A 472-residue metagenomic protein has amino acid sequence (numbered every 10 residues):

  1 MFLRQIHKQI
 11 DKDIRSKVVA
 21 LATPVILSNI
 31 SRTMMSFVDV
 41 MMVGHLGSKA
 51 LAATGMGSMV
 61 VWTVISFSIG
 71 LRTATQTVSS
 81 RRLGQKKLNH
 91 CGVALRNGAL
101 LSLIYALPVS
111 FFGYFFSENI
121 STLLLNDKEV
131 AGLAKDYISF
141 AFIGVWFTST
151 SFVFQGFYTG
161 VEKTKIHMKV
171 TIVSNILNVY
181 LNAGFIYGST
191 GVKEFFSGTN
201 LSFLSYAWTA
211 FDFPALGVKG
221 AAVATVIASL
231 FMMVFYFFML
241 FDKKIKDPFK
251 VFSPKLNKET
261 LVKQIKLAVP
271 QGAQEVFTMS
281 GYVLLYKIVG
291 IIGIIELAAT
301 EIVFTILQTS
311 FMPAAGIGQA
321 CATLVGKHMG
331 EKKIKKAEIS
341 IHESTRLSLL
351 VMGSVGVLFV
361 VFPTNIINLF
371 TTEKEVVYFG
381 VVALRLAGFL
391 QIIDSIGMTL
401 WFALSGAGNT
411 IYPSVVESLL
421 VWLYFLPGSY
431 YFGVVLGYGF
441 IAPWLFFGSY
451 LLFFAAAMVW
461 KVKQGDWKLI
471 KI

Functional and structural regions predicted by a protein language model:
M1-A22, S79-W146, V192-V269, V325-L390 (+1 more regions): Short alpha-helical transmembrane segments in multi-pass integral membrane proteins
Q9-M41, H45-L46, W62-A74, V78 (+6 more regions): N-terminal transmembrane alpha-helices
A20-D39, F140, S174, A228-M232 (+3 more regions): Transmembrane helical elements of multi-pass membrane transporters/channels
I30, M34-A52, S121-K128, I186-G188 (+6 more regions): Helix-terminus/linker motif at the lipid-water interface of multi-pass membrane proteins
L51-F111, T148-H167, A299-V361, D394-P413: Small-residue-rich hydrophobic transmembrane alpha-helices
S58-V61, Y105, V173-N178, A224-M232 (+4 more regions): Transmembrane alpha-helical core residues of multi-pass small-molecule transporters, especially secondary transporters
T63-S66, N178-N182, M233-F237, T309-M312 (+3 more regions): Hydrophobic transmembrane alpha-helices of multi-pass small-molecule transporters
S102, F157-G184, G191-S205, K219-V226 (+3 more regions): Alpha-helical transmembrane segments of multi-pass membrane transporters/permeases
